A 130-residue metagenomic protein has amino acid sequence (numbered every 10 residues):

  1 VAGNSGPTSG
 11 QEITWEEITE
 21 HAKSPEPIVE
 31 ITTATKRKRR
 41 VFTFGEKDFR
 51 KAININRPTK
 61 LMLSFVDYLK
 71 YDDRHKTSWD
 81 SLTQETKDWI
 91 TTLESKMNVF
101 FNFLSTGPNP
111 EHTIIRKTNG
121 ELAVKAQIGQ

Functional and structural regions predicted by a protein language model:
V1-Q130: Non-transmembrane, aqueous-exposed alpha-helical and coiled segments at domain scale
